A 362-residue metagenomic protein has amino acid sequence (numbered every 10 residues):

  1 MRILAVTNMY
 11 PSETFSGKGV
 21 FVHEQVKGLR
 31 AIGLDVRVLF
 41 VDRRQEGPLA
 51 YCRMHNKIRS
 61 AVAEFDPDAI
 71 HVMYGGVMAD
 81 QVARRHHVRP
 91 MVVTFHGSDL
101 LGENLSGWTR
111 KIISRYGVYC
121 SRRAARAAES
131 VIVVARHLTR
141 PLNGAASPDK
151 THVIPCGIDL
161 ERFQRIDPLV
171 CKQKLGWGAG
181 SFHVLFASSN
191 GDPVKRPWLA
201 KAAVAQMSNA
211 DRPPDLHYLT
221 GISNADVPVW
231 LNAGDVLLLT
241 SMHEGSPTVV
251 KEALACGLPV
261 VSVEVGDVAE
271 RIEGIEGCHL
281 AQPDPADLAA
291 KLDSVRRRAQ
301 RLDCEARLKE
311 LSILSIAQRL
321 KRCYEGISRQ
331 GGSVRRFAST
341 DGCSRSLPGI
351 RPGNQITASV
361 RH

Functional and structural regions predicted by a protein language model:
I3-L4, A69, H86-E103, I132: Active-site proximal beta-strand in glycosyltransferases
R59, I112-V131: Membrane-proximal helix-turn-helix segments that form the acceptor-binding/catalytic region of lipid-linked
R122-K150, I158-R162: A short, active-site helix/loop in glycosyltransferases that binds the activated sugar's phosphate group
Q164-W177, R301-L302: A short helix/loop element that forms part of the nucleotide-sugar donor recognition site in Leloir-type
W177-K195, K201-V204: Conserved donor-binding/catalytic core segment of Leloir-type glycosyltransferases
M242: Aromatic "clamp/platform" in nucleotide-sugar-dependent glycosyltransferases that forms part of the donor/acceptor
P259-S262: Short hydrophobic beta-strand element within catalytic cores of glycosyltransferases and related nucleotide-activated
G274-P285, D293-R298: Conserved acidic donor-binding segment of nucleotide-sugar-dependent glycosyltransferases
